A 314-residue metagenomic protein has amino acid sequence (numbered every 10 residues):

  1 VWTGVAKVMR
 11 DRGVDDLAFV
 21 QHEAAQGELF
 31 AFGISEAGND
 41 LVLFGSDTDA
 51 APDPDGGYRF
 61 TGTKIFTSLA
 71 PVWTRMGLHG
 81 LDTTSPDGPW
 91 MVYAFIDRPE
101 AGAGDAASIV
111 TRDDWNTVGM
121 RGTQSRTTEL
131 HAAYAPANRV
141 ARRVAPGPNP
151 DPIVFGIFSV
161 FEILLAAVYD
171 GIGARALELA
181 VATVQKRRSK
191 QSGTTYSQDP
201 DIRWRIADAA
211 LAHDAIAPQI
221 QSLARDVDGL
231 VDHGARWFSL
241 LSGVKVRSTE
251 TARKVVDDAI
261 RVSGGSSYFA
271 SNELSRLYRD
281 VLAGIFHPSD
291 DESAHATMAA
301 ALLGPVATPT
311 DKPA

Functional and structural regions predicted by a protein language model:
V1-V72: Glycine-rich flavin
I34-E36, P52, K64, H79-D82 (+5 more regions): Short, structured patches in soluble enzyme cores that scaffold and shape functional sites
T63-T111: A short core secondary-structure module
I65-A70, F161-L165, G284-H287: Glycine-rich phosphate/pyrophosphate-binding beta-alpha loops
T117-H213: Glycine-rich beta->alpha junctions and the first turn(s) of the following alpha-helix
G171, A207-D214, S242, V246-R253 (+2 more regions): Generic structural signal for well-ordered, non-transmembrane alpha-helical segments in soluble/cytosolic regions
D214-V246, D257-Y268: C-terminal helix-coil-helix/basic helical segment that borders enzyme active sites and/or dimer interfaces and provides
G265-A314: Glycine-rich phosphate/cofactor-binding loops in nucleotide/flavin-utilizing enzymes
